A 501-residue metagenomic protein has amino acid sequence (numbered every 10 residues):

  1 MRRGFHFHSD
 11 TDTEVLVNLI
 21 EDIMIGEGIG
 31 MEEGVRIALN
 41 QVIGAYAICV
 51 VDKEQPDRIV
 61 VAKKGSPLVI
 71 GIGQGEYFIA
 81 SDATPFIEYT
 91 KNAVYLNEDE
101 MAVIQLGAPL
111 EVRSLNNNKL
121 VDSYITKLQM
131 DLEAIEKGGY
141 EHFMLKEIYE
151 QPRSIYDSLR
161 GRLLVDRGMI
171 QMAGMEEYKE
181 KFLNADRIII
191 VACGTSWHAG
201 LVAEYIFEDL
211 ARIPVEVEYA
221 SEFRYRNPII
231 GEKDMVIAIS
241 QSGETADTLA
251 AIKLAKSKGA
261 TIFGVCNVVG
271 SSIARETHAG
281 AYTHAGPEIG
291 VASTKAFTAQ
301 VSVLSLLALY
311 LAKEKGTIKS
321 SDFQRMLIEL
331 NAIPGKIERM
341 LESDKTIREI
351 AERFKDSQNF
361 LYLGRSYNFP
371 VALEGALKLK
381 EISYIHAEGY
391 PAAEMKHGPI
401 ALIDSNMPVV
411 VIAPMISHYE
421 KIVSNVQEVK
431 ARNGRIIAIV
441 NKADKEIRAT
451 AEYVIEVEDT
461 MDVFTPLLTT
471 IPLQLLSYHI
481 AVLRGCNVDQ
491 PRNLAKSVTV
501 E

Functional and structural regions predicted by a protein language model:
M1-E141, K146, R153-D186, Y225 (+4 more regions): Conserved short alpha-helical segments that host acidic/polar catalytic motifs at enzyme active sites
N40, Q151-I155, L159-I189, V269 (+2 more regions): Active-site phosphate/pyrophosphate-binding segments
V42-E76, K355-E381, I416, V423: Acidic/histidine-rich
V51, V60-V61, A93-V94, V103 (+12 more regions): Replace "in large, NTP-powered and nucleic-acid-processing enzymes" with "in large, NTP-powered factors and other
K53-P56, S66-L68, Q74-Y77, A83-F86 (+19 more regions): Short, glycine-/Ser/Thr-/acidic-enriched flexible segments
I59, V69-V94, S221-A255, K396-E428 (+2 more regions): Glycine-rich, anion-gripping cofactor-binding loops and their flanking helix/strand elements in enzyme active sites
E133, M144, R435, T450 (+1 more regions): Generic C-terminus detector
E180-R325, E329-A332, P414-I455, L476 (+1 more regions): Glycine-rich phosphate-binding loops that contact phosphosugars or nucleotide phosphates
